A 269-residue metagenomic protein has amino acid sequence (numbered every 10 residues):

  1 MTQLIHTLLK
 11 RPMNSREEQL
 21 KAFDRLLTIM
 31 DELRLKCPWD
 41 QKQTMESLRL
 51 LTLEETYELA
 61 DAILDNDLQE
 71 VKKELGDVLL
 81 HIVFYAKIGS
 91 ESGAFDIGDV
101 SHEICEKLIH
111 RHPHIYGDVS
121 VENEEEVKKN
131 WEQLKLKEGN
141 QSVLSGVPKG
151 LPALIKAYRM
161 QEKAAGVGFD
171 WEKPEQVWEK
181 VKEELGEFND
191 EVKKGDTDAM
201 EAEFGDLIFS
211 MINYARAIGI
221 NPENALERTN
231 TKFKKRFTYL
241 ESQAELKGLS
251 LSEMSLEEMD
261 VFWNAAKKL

Functional and structural regions predicted by a protein language model:
Q3-E74, L80-F204, I208-L269: Flexible "arm" and connector segments at domain edges
